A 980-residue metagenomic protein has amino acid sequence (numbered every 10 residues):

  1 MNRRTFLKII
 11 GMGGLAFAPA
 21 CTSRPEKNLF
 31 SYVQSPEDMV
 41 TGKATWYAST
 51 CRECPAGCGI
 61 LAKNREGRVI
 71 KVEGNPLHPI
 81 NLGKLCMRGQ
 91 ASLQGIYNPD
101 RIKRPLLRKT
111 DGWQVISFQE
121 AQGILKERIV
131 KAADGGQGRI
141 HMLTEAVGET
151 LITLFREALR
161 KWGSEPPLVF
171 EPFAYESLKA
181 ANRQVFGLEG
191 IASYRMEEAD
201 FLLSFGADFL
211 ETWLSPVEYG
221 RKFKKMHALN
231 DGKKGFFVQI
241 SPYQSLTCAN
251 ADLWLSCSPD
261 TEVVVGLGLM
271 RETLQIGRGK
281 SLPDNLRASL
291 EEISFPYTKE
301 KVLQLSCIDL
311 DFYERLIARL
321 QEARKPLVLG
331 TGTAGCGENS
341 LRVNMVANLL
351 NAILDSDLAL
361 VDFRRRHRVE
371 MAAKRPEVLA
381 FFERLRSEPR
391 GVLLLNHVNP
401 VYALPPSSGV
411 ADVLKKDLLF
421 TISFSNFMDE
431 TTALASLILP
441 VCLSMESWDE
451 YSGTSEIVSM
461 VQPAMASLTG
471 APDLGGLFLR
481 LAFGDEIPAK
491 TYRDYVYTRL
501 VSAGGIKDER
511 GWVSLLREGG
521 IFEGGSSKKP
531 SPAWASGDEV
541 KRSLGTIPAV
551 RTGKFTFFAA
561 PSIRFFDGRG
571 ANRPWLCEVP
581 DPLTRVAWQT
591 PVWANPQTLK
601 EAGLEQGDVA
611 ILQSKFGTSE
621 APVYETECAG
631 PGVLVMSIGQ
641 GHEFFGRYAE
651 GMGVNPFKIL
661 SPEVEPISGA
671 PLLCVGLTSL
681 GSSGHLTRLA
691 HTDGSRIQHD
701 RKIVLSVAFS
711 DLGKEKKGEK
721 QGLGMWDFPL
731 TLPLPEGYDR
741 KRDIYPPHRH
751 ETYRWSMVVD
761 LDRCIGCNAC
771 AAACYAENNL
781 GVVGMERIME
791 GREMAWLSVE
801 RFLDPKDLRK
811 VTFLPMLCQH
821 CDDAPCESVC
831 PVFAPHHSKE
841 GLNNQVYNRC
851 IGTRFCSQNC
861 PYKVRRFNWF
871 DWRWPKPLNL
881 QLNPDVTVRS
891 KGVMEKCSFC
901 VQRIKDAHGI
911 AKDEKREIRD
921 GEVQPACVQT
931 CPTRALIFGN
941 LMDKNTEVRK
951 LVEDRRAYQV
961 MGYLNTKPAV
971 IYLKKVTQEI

Functional and structural regions predicted by a protein language model:
M1-E292, E300, C307, D311 (+8 more regions): N-terminal export/assembly segments and adjacent metallocofactor-ligating motifs of anaerobic energy-metabolism
L143-V147, G206-A207, G330-A334, L395-N399 (+2 more regions): Structural motif
T212-K233, V346, P405-T421, I457-M460: A short, gly/pro- and small-residue-rich
R271, R278-S306, S467-P530, D608: N-terminal leader/propeptide and maturation segments of large enzyme subunits in energy/redox metabolism and hydrolases
Q321-L394, I563: Acidic catalytic cores of enzymes that act on phosphate-bearing nucleotides/polynucleotides
Y402-E446, Q597, A602: Hydrophobic alpha/beta core scaffold segments
F427-V461, E793-M794, V864-N879: Flexible glycine/proline-rich, aromatic-decorated loop/lid segments
V501-T584: Long, low-complexity segments enriched in small/aliphatic residues
